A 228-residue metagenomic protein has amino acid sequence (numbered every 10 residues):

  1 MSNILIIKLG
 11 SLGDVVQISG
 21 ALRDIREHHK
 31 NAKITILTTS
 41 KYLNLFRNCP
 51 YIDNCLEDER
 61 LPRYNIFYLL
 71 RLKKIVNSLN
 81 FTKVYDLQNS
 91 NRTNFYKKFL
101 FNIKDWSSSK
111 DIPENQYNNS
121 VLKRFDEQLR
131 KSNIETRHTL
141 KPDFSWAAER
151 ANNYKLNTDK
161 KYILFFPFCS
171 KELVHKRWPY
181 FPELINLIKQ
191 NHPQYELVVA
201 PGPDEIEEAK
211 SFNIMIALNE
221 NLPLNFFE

Functional and structural regions predicted by a protein language model:
M1-E228: Catalytic machinery of carbohydrate-active enzymes, primarily nucleotide-sugar-dependent glycosyltransferases
